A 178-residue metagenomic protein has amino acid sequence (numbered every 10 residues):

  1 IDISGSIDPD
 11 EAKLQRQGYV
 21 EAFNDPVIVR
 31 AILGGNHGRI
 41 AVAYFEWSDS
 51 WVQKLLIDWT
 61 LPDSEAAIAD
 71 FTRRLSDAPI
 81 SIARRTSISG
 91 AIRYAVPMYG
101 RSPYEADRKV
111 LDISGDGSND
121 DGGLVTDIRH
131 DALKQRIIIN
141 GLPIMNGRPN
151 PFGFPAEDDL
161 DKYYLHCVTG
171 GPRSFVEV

Functional and structural regions predicted by a protein language model:
I1, G5-L56, A95, V110-S114 (+1 more regions): Von Willebrand factor
I1-D10, V42, D58, R74-R85 (+4 more regions): Second-shell loop/turn segments in exported
S4-A12, H37, S81-I92, Y104-D107 (+2 more regions): Solvent-exposed, acidic/flexible segments
A12-R16, V20, N24, R39-A41 (+7 more regions): Extracytoplasmic/secreted envelope proteins and their assembly/folding machinery, especially bacterial periplasmic
Q17-I28, D49, I80, V96-Y104 (+4 more regions): Sec-exported extracytoplasmic/periplasmic mature domains
G35-R74, P151-H166: Short beta-strand-loop
K54, A66-K109, P143-F152, D159-L160: Von Willebrand factor
S118-H166: VWA/integrin I-like adhesion module and closely mimicked acidic/polar interface patches used
